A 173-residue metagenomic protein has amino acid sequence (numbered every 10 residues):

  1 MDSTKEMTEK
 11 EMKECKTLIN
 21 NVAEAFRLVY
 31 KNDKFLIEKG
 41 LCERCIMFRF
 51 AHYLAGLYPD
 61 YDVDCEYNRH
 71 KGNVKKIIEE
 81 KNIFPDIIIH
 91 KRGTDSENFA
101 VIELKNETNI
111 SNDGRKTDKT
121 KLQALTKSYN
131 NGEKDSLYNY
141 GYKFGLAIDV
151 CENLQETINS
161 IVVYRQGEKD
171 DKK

Functional and structural regions predicted by a protein language model:
M1-A55: Charged, often low-complexity linker/regulatory segments
L28, K71, T108: Feature marks short, surface-exposed loop/turn motifs that line or immediately flank catalytic pockets and channel
D33-K39, V74-K75, N106-T108: Surface-exposed cleft-lining segments at the edges of enzyme active sites
Y61-D95: Active-site metal-binding core of divalent-cation-utilizing nuclease and nuclease-like domains
I87-I89, N98-T108, L122: Conserved catalytic cores of phosphodiester-cleaving nucleases, focusing on short active-site segments
N109-S128: Mg2+/Mn2+-dependent nuclease catalytic core
Y129-V162: Nucleic-acid nuclease catalytic cores
V162-K173: Intrinsically disordered, low-complexity terminal regions enriched in charged/polar residues
